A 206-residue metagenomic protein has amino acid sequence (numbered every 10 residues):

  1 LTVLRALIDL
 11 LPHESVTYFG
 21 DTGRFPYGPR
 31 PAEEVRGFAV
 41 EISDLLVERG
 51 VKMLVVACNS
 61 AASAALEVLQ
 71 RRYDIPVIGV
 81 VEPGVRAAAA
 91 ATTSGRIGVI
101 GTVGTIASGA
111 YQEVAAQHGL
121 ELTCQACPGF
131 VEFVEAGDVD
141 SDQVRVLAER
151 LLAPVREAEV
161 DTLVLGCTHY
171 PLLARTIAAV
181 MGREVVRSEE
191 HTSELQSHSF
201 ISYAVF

Functional and structural regions predicted by a protein language model:
L1-S193, S197: Non-catalytic structural scaffold of enzyme domains
E194-F206: Positively charged, low-complexity/disordered segments
